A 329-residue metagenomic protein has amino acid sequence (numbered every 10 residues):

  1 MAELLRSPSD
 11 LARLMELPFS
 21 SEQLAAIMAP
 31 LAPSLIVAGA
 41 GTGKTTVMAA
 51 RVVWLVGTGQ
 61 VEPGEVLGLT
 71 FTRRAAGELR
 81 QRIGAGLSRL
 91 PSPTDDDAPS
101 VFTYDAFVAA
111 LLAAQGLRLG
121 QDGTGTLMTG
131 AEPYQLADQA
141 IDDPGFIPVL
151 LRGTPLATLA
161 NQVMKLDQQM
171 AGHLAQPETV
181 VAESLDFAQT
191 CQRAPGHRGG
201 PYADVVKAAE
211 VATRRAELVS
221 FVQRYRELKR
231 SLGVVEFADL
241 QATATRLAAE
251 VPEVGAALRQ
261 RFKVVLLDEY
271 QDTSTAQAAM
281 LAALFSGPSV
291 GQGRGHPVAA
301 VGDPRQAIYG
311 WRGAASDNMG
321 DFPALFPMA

Functional and structural regions predicted by a protein language model:
L4, P8, A12-V37, V47 (+6 more regions): Conserved helicase NTPase motor core
P30, R51-L55, L79, I83 (+3 more regions): Hydrophobic residues on the short alpha-helix immediately C-terminal to a glycine-rich phosphate/catalytic loop
G43-A50, R73, E78: Phosphate-binding Walker
T46-V61, A282-G287, F326: Walker A/P-loop NTP-binding motif
L55-F71, G293-R294: Conserved SF1/SF2 helicase motif Ia
P63-A171, A175, D317-D321: Conserved P-loop NTPase-based nucleic-acid remodeling module centered on helicase motor cores
Y134-E227: Coupling/switch/interface segments within P-loop NTPase motor domains and analogous charged loops in nucleic-acid
F322-A329: A short helix-turn-beta junction within AAA+ P-loop NTPase domains corresponding to the substrate/partner-engaging
